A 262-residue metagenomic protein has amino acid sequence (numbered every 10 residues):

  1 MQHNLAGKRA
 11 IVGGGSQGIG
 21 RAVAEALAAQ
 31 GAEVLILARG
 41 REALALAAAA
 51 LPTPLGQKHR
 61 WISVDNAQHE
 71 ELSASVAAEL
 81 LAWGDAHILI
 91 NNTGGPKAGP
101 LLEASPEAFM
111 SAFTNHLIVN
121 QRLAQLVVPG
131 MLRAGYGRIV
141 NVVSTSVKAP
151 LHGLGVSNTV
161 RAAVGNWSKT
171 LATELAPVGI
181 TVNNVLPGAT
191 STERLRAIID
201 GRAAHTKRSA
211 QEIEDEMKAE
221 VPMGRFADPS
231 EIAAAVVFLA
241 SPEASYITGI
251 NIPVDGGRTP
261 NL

Functional and structural regions predicted by a protein language model:
M1, A149, V236-V237, T248-L262: Short C-terminal tail/terminal secondary-structure segment of NAD(P)H-dependent dehydrogenase/reductase domains
R9, S16-Q17: Conserved glycine-rich cofactor-binding loop
Q30-A47: Conserved glycine-rich Rossmann-like NAD(P)H-binding loop of the short-chain dehydrogenase/reductase
P100-L102, A108-F113, I139, M217: Substrate-binding pocket helix/loop in short-chain dehydrogenase/reductase
P129, T173-E174, S245: Alpha-helical segment proximal to the catalytic Tyr-Lys
V140-V164, S168-P177, A189-T190: Catalytic loop of short-chain dehydrogenase/reductase
A176, T181, I247-G249: Short, small/polar-rich loop/turn modules that mediate ligand/substrate recognition or access, typified
